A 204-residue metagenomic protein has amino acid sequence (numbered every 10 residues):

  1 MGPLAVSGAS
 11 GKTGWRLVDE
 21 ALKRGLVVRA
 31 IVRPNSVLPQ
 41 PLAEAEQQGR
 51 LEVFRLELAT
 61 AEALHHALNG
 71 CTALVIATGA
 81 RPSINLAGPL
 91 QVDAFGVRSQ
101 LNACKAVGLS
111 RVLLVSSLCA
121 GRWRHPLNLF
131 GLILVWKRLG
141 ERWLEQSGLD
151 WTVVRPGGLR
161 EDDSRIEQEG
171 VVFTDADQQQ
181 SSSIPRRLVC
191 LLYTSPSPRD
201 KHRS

Functional and structural regions predicted by a protein language model:
P3, T72-A73, R111: Structural motif
L4-R24: N-terminal Rossmann NAD(P)H-binding glycine-rich loop of SDR-like oxidoreductase domains
V27-R29, N35, A80-W136, E141-W143 (+1 more regions): Conserved Rossmann-fold NAD(P)-dependent oxidoreductase catalytic core, especially the SDR/UDP-sugar
S36-P41, A45-A103, G121: NAD(P)H-binding glycine-rich loop region in Rossmannoid oxidoreductase-like domains and their noncatalytic homologs
V97, Q180-Y193: Substrate-positioning beta->alpha
R155-F173: Flexible, glycine-rich beta-alpha linker
G170-I184: A conserved pocket-lining segment of Rossmann-fold NAD(P)-dependent short-chain dehydrogenase/reductase
Y193-H202: Conserved small/polar residues in nucleotide/adenosyl-binding loops
